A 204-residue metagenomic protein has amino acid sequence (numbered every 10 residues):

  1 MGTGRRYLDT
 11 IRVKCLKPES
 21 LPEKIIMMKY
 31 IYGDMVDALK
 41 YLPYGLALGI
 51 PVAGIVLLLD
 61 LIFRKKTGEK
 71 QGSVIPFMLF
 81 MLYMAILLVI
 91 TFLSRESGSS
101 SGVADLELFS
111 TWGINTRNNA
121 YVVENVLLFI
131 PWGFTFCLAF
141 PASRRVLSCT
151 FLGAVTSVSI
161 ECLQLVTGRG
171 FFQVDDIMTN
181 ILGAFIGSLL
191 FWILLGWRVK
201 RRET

Functional and structural regions predicted by a protein language model:
M1-M27: N-terminal amphipathic/basic-hydrophobic helices that include classical n-h-c signal peptides and signal-anchor
M28-G168, V174, S188, W192-T204: Bulky hydrophobic segments
